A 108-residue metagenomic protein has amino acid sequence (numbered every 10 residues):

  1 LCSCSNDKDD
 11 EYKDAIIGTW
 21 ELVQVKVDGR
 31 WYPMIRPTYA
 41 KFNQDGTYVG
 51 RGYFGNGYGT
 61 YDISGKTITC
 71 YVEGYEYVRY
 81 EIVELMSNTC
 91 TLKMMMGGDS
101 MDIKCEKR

Functional and structural regions predicted by a protein language model:
L1-S3: Sec-dependent bacterial lipoprotein signal peptides
S5-R108: Lipid interaction determinants
